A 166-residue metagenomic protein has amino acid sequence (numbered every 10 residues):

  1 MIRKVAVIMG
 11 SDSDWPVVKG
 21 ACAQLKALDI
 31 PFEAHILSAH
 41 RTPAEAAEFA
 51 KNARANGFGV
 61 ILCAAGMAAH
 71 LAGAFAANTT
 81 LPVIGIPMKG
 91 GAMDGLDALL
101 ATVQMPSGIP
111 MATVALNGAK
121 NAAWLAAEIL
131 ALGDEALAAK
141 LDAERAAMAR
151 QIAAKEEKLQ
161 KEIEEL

Functional and structural regions predicted by a protein language model:
R3-R41: Glycine-rich phosphate/diphosphate-binding loop of Rossmann-like nucleotide-binding domains
D14-V18, T42-A46, A65-A74, M93-L96 (+1 more regions): Short glycine/serine/threonine-rich phosphate/pyrophosphate-binding segments that cradle anionic phosphate groups
C22, A47-A50, A77, D94-P106: Active-site-proximal loop->helix
A34-A55: N-terminal beta-loop-helix "entrance" segment that forms/cooperates in small-molecule cofactor or anionic ligand
F49-P87: Glycine-rich phosphate-binding loop
M93-A139: Short, glycine-/small-residue-rich phosphate/pyrophosphate-handling segment
L130-L166: Glycine-rich phosphate/pyrophosphate-binding loop and the adjoining helix
